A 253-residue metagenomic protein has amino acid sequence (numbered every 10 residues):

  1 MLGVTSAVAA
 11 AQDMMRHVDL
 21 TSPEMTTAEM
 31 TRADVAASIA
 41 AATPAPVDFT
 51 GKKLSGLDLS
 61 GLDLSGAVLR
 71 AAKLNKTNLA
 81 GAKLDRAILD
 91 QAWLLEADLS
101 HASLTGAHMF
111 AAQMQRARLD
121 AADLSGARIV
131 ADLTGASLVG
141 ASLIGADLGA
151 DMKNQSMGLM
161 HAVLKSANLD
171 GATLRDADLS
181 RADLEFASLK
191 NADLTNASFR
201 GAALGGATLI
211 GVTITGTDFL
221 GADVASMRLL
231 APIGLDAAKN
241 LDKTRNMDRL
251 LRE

Functional and structural regions predicted by a protein language model:
M1-T5: Bacterial N-terminal signal peptides
A7-E253: Tandem repeat scaffolds
